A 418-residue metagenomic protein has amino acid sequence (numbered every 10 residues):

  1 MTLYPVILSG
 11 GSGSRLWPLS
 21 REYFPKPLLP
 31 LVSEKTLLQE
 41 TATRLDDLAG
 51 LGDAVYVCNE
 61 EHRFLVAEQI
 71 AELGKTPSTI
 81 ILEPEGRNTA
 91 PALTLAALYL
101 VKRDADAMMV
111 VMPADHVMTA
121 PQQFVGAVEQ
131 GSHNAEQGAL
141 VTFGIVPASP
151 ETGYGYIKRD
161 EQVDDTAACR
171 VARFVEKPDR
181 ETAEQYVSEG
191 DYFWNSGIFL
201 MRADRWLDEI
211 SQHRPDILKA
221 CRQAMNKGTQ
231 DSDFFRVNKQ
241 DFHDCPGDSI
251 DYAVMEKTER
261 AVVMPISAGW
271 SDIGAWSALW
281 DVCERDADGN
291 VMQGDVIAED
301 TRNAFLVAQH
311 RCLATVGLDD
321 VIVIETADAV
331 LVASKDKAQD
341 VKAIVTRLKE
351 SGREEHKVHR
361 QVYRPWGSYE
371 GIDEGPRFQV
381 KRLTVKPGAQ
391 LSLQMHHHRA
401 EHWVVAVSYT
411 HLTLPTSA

Functional and structural regions predicted by a protein language model:
M1-I7, S14-P25, P30-P113, V117-Q122 (+3 more regions): Conserved N-terminal catalytic core of the sugar/cofactor nucleotidyltransferase
M1-L3, L51-G52, K75-P77, D104-A107 (+10 more regions): Short coil/turn connectors at secondary-structure junctions
T2, D204-A406, L412: Left-handed beta-helix
L38, A96, D115, I157 (+3 more regions): Residue-level signal for inorganic ion chemistry
G86-P91, S149-E151, R180-T182, W270-S271: A short acidic, often aromatic-flanked loop/helix-cap motif at beta-alpha or helix-coil junctions that lines enzyme
M109, D191, I198-F199, S271 (+1 more regions): A residue-level structural signature of the nucleotidyltransferase/glycosyltransferase Rossmann-like core
A120-D244, V262: Conserved core of the sugar-phosphate nucleotidyltransferase
H411-A418: Single conserved hydrophobic/aromatic residue that forms the stacking wall/gate of nucleotide- or nucleobase-binding
